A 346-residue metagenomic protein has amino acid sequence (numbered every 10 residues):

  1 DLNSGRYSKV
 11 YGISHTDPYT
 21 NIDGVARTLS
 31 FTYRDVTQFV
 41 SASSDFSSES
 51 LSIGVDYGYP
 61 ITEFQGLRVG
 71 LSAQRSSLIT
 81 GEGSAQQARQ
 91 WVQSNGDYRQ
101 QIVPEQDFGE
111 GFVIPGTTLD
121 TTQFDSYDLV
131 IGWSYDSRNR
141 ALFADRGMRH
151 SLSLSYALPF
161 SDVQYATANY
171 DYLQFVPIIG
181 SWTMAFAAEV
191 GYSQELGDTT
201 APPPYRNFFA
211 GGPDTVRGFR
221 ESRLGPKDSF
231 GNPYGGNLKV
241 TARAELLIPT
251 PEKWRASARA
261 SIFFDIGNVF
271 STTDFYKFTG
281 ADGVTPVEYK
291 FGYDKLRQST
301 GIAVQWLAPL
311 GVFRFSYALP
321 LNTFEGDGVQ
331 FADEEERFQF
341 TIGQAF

Functional and structural regions predicted by a protein language model:
D1-L142, M148-R149, R217-G218, S222-L224 (+4 more regions): Gram-negative/organellar outer-membrane beta-barrel architecture
L2-S4, L29-D35, V69-R75, M148-Y156 (+7 more regions): Transmembrane beta-barrel strands of outer-membrane/channel proteins
S14-T16, S52-D56, G132-S134, S151-S153 (+5 more regions): Outer-membrane beta-barrel architecture
Y19-A26, T62-G66, T80, N139-M148 (+5 more regions): Short loop/turn motifs that connect adjacent beta-strands in outer-membrane beta-barrel proteins
E49-I61, R149-L158, V163-L196: Transmembrane beta-barrel strand/turn architecture of Gram-negative outer membrane proteins
Q87-V113, D198-R223, S271-T300: Solvent-exposed, glycine/polar-rich loop segments of beta-barrel outer-membrane systems
G180-K277: Extracytoplasmic gating/loop element in the C-terminal half of outer-membrane beta-barrel translocons and assembly
Y276-F331: C-terminal structured "cap/appendage" subdomains that terminate the fold
